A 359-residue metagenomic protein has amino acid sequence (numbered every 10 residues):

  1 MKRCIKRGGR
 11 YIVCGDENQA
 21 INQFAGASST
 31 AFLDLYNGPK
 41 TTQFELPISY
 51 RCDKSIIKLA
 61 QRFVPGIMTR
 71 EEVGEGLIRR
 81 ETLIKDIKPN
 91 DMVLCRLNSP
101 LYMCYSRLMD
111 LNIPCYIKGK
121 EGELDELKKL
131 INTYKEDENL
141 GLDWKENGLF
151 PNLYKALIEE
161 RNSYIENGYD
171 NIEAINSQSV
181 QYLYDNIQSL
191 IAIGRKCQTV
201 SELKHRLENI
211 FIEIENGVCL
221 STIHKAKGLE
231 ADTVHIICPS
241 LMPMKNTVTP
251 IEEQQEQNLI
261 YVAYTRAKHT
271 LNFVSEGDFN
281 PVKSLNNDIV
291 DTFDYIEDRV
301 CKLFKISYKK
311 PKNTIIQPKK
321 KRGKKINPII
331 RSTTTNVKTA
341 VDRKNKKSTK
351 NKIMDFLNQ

Functional and structural regions predicted by a protein language model:
M1-E81, M92-R107, K118-E126, E215-V218 (+5 more regions): Conserved helicase motor core of SF1/SF2 NTP-dependent helicases
I5-K6, K88, K268: Short conserved AdoMet
R10, P114, T270: Residue-level detector of anion-binding/catalytic polar loops
C14, E71-G194: Conserved RecA-like ASCE P-loop NTPase motor core of nucleic-acid helicases/translocases
K58-F63, I87, K128-E136, D288 (+1 more regions): Short, surface-exposed amphipathic charged segments that create phosphate/polyanion-binding patches used for binding
K135-V274, D278: Conserved helicase C-terminal RecA-like lobe
I251, L259-V262, K268-N358: Helicase C-terminal subdomain and adjacent C-terminal extension
